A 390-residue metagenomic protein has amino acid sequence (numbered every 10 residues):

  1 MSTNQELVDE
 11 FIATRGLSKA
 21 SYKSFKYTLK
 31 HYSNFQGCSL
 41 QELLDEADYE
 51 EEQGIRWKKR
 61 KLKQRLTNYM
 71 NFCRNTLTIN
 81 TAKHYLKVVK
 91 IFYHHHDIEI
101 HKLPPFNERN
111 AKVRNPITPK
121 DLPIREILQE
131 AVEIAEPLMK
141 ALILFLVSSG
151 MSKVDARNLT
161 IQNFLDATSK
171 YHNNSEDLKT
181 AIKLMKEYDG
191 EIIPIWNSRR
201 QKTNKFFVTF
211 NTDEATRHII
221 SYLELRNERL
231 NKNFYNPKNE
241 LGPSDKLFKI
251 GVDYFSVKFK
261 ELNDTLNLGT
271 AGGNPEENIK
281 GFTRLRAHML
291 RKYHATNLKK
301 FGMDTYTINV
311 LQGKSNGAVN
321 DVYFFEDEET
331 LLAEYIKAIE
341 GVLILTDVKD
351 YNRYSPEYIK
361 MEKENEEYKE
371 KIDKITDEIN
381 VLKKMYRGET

Functional and structural regions predicted by a protein language model:
E6-P116: N-terminal core-binding DNA-recognition domain of tyrosine recombinases/integrases
K59, A111-E130, T203-R217, L230: DNA breakage-rejoining catalytic core of tyrosine-based enzymes
R125-R157, R291: Basic, Lys/Arg- and aromatic-enriched nucleic-acid-binding interface segment
L159-H218: Conserved tyrosine-mediated DNA breakage-rejoining catalytic core shared by Y-recombinases
L165-D166, F282-R284, F301-D327: Short, polar N-cap/turn motifs at the start of nucleic acid-interacting alpha helices
T212-F282: Active-site/catalytic core of tyrosine-dependent DNA strand-transfer enzymes
V252-S256, A271-F301, V310, K314: Short basic/aromatic active-site micro-motif
Q312-K363: Catalytic-site neighborhood detector that most strongly recognizes the C-terminal catalytic loop/helix of tyrosine
